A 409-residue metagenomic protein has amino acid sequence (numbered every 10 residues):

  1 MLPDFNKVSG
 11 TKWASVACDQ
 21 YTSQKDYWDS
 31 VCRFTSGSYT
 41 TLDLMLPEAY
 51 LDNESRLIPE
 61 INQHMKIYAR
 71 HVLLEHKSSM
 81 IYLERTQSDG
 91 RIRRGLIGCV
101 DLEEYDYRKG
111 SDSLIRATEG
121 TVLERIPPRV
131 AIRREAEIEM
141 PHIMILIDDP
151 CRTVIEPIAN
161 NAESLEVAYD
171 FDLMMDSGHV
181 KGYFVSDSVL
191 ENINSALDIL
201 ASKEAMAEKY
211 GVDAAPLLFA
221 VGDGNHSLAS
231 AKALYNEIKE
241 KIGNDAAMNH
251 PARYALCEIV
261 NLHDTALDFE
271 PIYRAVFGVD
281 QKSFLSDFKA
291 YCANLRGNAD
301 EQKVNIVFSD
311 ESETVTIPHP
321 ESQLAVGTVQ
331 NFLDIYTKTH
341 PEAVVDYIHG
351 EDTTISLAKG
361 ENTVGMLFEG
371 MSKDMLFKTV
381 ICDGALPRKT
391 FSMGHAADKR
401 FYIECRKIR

Functional and structural regions predicted by a protein language model:
M1-D176, A205-E208, P216, N362 (+2 more regions): N-terminal extension/subdomain marker
E137, V185, V189, F219-H226: Short, contiguous, pocket-lining structural segments that sit at or immediately flank catalytic/ligand-binding sites
L146, V221-G222, E258, L367-F368: Short beta-strand segments
A159-V185, D264, F269-N294: Compact, glycine/acidic-enriched structural inserts
L173-S195, I317-E321: Glycine-rich phosphate-binding "P-loop"
I199-I242: Active-site beta-strand/loop microenvironment that shapes enzyme catalytic pockets
N225-F288: Catalytic or ion-translocation cores adjacent to nucleophile or general acid/base/metal-coordination motifs in diverse
V276-T390: C-terminal catalytic or substrate-handling cores of phosphate/nucleotide- and metal-cofactor-dependent proteins acting
